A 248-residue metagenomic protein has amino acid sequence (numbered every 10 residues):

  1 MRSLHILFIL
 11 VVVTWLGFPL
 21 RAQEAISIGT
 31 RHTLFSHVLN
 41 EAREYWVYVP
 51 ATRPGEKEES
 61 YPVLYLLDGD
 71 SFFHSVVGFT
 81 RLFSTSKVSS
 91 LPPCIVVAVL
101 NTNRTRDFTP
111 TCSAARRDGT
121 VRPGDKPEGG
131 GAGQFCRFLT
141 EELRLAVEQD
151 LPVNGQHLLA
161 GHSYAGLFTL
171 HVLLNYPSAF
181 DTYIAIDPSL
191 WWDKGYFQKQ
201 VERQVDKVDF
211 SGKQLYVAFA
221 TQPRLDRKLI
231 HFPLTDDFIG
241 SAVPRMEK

Functional and structural regions predicted by a protein language model:
M1-I6: Positively charged n-region of N-terminal signal peptides that target proteins for export
L7-G17: Bacterial N-terminal signal peptides
F18-A22: Sec/Tat signal peptide C-region and signal peptidase I cleavage site
Q23-K248: Non-catalytic cap/lid and distal C-terminal segments of serine-dependent acyl enzymes
